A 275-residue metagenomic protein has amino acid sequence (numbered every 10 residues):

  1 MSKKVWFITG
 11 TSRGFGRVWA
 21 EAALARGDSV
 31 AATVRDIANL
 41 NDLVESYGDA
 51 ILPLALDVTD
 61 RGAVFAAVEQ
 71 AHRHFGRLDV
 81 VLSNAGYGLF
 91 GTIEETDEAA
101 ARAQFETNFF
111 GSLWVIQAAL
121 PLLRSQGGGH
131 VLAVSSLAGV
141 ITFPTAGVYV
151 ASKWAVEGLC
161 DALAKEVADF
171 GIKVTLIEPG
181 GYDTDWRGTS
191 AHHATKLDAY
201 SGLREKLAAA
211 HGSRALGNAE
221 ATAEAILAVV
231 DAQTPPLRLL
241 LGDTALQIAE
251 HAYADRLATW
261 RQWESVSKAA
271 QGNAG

Functional and structural regions predicted by a protein language model:
S12-R13: Conserved glycine-rich cofactor-binding loop
L56-A66, E98: The beta1-alpha1 cofactor-binding region of Rossmann-like NAD(H)/NADP(H)-dependent oxidoreductases
T92-I93, A100-R102: Substrate-binding pocket helix/loop in short-chain dehydrogenase/reductase
E94, I141-V148: Active-site loop immediately N-terminal to the catalytic Tyr-X3-Lys motif of short-chain dehydrogenase/reductase
I116, S152: Active-site helix of classical SDR
S136: Residue(s) in the substrate-gating loop at a strand-loop-helix junction that position the organic substrate next
D169-P236: SDR active-site lid
